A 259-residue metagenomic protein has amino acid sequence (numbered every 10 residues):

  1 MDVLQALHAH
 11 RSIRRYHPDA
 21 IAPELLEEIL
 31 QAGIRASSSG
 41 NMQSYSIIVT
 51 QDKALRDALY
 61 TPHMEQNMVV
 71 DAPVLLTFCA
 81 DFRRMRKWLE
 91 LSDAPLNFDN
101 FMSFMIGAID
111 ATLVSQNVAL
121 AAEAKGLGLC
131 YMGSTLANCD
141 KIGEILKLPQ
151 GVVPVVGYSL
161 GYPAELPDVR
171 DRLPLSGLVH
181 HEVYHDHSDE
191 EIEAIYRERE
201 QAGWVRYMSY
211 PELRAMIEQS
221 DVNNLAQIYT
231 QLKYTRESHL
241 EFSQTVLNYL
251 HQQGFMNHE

Functional and structural regions predicted by a protein language model:
M1-E259: Acidic, surface-exposed loops and disordered segments
